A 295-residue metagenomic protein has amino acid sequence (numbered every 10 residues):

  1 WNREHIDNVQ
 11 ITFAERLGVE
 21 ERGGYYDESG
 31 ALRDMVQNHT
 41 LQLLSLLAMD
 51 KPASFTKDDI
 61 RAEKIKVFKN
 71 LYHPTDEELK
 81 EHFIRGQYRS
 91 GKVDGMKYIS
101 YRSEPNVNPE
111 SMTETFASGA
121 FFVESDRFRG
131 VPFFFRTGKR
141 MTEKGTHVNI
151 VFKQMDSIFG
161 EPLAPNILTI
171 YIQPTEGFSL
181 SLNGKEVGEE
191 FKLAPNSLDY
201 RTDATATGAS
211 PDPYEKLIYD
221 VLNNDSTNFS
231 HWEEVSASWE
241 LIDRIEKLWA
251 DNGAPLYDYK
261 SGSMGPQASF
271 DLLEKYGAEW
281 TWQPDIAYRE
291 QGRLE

Functional and structural regions predicted by a protein language model:
W1-E295: Secretory/organelle targeting and membrane-embedding segments
